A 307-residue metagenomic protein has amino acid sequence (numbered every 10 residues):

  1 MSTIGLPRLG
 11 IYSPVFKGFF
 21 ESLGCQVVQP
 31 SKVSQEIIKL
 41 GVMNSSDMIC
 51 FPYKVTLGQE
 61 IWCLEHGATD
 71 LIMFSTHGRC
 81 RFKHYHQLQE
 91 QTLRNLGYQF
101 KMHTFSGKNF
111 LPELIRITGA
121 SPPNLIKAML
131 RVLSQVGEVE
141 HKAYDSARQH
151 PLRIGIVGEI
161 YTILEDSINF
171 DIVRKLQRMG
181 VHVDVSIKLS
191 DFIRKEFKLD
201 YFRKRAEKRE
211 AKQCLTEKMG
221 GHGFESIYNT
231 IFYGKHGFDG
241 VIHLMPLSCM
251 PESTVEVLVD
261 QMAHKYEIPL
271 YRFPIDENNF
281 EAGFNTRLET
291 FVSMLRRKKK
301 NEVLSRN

Functional and structural regions predicted by a protein language model:
M1-N307: An N-terminal assembly and electron-transfer interface module characteristic of large anaerobic redox and radical
